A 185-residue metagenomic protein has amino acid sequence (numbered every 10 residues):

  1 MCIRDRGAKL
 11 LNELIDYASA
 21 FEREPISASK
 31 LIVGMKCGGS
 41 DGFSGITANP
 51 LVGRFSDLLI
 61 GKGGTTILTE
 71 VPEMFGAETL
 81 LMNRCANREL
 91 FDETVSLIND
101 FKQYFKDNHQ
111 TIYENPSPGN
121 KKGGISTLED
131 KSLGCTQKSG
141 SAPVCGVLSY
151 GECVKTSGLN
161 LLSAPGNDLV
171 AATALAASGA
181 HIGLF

Functional and structural regions predicted by a protein language model:
M1-D5: Conserved small/polar residues in nucleotide/adenosyl-binding loops
G7-L11: C-terminal helix of von Willebrand factor
N12-A20: Flexible inter-domain linker/hinge segments
A20-E24, L148-S149: Short, well-ordered helical secondary-structure segments
E22-I32: Glycine-rich phosphate/diphosphate-binding loops that line cofactor/substrate pockets in enzymes
K30, M35, D41-F185: Anaerobic metallocofactor- and corrinoid-dependent redox/one-carbon enzyme cores, especially those from methanogenesis
